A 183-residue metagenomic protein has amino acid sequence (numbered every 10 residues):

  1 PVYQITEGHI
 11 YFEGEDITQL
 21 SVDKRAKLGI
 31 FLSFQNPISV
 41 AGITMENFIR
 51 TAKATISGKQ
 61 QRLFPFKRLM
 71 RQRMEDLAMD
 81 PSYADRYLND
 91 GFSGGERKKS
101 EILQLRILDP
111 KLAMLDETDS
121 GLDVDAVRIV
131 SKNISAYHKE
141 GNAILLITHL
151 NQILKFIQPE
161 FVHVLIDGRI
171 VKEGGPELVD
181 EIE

Functional and structural regions predicted by a protein language model:
H9-R25, N89: ABC ATPase NBD Q-loop/coupling interface
N36, G42-S57, L69: Q-loop/switch helix immediately C-terminal to the Walker
E101-I102: Hydrophobic anchor residue at the start of the ABC signature
L105-R106: ABC ATPase C-loop
E117-T118, D125: Walker B catalytic motif
V127-E140: Helical segment within the ABC ATPase nucleotide-binding domain
G141-H149: Conserved H-loop
F161, L165, R169-E183: Conserved beta-strand-loop-alpha-helix hinge in the C-terminal portion of ABC ATPase nucleotide-binding domains
